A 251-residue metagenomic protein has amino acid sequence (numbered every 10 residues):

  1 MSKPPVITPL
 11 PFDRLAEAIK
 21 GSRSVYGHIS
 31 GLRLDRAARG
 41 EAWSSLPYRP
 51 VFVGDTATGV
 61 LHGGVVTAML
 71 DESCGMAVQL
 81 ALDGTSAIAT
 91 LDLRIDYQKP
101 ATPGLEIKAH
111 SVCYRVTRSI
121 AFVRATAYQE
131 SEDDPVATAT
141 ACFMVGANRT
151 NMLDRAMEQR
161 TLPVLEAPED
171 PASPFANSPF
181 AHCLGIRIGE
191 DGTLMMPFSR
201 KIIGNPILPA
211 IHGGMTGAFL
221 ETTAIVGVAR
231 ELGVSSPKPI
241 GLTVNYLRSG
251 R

Functional and structural regions predicted by a protein language model:
M1-R251: Terminal targeting signals and extreme-terminal segments of soluble enzymes
